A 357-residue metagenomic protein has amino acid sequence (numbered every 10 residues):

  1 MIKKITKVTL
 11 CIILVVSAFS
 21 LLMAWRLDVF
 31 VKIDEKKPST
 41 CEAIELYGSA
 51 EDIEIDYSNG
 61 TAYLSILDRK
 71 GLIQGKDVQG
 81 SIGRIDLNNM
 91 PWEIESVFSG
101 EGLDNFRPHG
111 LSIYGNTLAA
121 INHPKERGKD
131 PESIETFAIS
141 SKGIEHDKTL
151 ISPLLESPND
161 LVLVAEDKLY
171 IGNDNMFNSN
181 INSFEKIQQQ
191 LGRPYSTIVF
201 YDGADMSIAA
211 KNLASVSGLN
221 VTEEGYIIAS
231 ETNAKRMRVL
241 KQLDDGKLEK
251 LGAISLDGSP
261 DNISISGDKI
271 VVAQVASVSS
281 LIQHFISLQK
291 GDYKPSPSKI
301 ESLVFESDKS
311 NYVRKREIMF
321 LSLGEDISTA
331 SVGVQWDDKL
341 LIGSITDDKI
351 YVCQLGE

Functional and structural regions predicted by a protein language model:
L27-S49, E93-S96, I144, Y312-L323: A short helix->beta-strand "capping" segment at the edge of beta-propeller domains
E42-G80, I327-V332, T346: Beta-strand-rich domains and repeat architectures in extracellular enzymes and scaffolds, especially beta-propellers
Y47-D56, G100-N116, S152-K168, G192-T197 (+3 more regions): Beta-rich, blade/repeat-based domains predominating in secreted/periplasmic proteins but also intracellular
A50, R69-G71, G75-G115, A119-P124 (+1 more regions): Blade-loop segments of beta-propeller domains
L64-V78, I121-K129, I171-R193, A273-P297: Short, conserved, GDST-rich strand-edge loop motifs in beta-rich repeat architectures
Q79-N88, P131-S141, Q188-G203, D292-D308: Beta-propeller blade signature
S99-V164, G172, M176-F177, S183-E185: Asp-box/WD-like beta-propeller blade repeats and closely related beta-sheet repeat scaffolds
D257-F320: Loop/turn-rich, solvent-exposed surfaces of beta-rich toroidal or solenoidal domains
